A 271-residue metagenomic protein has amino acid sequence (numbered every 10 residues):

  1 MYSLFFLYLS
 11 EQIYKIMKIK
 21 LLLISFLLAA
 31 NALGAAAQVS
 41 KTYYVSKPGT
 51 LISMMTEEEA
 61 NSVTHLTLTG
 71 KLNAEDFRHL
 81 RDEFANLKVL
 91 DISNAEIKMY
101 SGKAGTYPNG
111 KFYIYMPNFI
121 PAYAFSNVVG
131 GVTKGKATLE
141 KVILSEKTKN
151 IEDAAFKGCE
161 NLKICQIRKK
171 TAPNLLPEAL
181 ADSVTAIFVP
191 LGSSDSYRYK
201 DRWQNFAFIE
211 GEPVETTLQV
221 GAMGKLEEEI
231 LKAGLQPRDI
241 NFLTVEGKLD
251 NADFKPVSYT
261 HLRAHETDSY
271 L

Functional and structural regions predicted by a protein language model:
M1-S40: Bacterial Sec-dependent N-terminal signal peptides
V39-K47, T64-L72, N86-K103, Y107-F119 (+7 more regions): Structural signature of tandem-repeat unit edges
L51-E59, E75-D82, D153-A155, L175-A179 (+2 more regions): Short, T/G/N/S-enriched strand-turn elements that build extracellular solenoid repeat scaffolds
Y123, A154-K157: Recurring C-terminal helix/loop segment of individual leucine-rich repeat
K200-N205: Helix-loop-beta element that forms the nucleotide-linked donor phosphate-binding surface in glycosyltransferases
